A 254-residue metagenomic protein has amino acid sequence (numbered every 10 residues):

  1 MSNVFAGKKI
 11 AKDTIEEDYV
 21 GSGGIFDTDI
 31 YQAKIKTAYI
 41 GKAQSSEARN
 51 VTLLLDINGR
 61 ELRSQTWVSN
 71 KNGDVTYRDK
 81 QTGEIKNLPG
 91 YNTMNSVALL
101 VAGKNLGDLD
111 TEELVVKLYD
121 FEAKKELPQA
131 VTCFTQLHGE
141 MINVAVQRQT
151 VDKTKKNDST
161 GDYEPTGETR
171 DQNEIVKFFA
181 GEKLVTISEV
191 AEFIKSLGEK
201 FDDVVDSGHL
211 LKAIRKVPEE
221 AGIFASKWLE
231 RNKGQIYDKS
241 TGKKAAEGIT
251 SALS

Functional and structural regions predicted by a protein language model:
M1-S254: Short beta-rich binding modules
